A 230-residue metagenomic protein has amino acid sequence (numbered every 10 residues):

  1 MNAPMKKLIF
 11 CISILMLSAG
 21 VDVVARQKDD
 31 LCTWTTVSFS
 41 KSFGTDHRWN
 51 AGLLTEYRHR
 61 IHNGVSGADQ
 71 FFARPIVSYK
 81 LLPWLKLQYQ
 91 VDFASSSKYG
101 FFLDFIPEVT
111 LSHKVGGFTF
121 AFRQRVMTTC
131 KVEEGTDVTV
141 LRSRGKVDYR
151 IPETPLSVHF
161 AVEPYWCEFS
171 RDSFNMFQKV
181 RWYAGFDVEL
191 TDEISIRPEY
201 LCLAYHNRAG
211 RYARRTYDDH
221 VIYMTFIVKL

Functional and structural regions predicted by a protein language model:
L8-S18: Sec-dependent N-terminal signal peptides
R26-K80, K86-Q88: Start-of-domain marker
D29-T35, D69-A73, F101-F105, D137-L141 (+2 more regions): Residues that define the transmembrane beta-barrel architecture of outer-membrane proteins
K41-F43, Y79, L111-H113, Y149-I151 (+2 more regions): Residue-level signature of outer-membrane beta-barrel architecture
D46-L53, P83-Y89, G116-F120, E153-V158 (+1 more regions): Repeated loop/turn-to-beta-strand initiation elements of outer-membrane beta-barrel proteins
L53-Y57, Y89-F93, F122-T128, F160-P164 (+1 more regions): Transmembrane beta-barrel strands of outer-membrane/channel proteins
H59-N63, S95-Y99, V115-G117, T128-V132 (+2 more regions): Gram-negative outer-membrane beta-barrel proteins
V109, D218-L230: Outer-membrane beta-barrel "beta-signal"
